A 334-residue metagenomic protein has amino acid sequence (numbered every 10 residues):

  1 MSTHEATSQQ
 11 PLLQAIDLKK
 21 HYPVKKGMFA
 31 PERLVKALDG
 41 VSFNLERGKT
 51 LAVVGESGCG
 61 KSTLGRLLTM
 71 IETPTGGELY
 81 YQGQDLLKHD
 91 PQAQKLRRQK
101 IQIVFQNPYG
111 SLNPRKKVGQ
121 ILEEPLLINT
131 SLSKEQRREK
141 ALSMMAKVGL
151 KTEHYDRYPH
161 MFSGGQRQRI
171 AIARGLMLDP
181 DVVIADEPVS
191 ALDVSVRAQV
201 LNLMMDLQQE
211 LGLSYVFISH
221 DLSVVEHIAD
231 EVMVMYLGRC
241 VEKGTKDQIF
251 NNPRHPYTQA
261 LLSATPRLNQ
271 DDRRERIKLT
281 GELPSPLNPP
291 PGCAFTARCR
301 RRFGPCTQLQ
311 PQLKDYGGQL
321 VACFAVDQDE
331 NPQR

Functional and structural regions predicted by a protein language model:
H4-P11, K25-F29, L34, T245-R334: Short catalytic/signature loops enriched in Gly
M28-E32, L86-Q102, I128, K134 (+2 more regions): ABC ATPase NBD coupling module
G77-D85: Conserved ABC transporter NBD signature motif
D85, E135-E153, L262-S263: Conserved ABC ATPase "signature" region
Y158-F162, Q166: Conserved ABC ATPase signature
M177-D181: A short, proline-enriched helix->beta-strand linker immediately N-terminal to the Walker B motif in ABC-type P-loop
I184, P188-L192, V196-R274: P-loop NTP-binding/switch modules centered on Walker-like glycine-rich loops
